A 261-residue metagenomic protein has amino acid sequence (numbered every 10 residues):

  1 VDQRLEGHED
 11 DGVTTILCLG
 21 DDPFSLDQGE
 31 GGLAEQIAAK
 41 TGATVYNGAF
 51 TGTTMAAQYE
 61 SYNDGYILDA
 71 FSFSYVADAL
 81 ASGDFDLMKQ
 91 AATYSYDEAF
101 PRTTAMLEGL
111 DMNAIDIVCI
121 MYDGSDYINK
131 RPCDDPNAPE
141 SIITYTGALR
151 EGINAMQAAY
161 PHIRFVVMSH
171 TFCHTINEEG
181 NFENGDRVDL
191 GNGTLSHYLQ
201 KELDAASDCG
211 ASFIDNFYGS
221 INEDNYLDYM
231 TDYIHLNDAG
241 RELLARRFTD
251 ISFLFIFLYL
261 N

Functional and structural regions predicted by a protein language model:
D11-V13: Acidic, glycine-anchored loop motifs typical of Ca2+
L17, P23-D135: Conserved SGNH/GDSL esterase-like catalytic core that processes O-acyl groups on lipids and polysaccharides
D22-L26, P132-I143, V188-N192, Y229-H235 (+1 more regions): Second-shell loop/turn segments in exported
Q28, A38, G42, D123 (+4 more regions): Sec-exported extracytoplasmic/periplasmic mature domains
T44, I163-V166, S212: Proline-centered loop/turn at the N-terminus of a beta-strand
D64, H170-N261: Catalytic His-Asp segment of secreted/periplasmic serine-dependent ester chemistry enzymes
C119-R131, I153-L195: Active-site segments of SGNH/GDSL-like serine hydrolases that catalyze O-acetyl group transfer/hydrolysis on lipids
L149-N154, L199: Generic structural signal for well-ordered alpha-helices, preferentially at hydrophobic/aromatic core positions
